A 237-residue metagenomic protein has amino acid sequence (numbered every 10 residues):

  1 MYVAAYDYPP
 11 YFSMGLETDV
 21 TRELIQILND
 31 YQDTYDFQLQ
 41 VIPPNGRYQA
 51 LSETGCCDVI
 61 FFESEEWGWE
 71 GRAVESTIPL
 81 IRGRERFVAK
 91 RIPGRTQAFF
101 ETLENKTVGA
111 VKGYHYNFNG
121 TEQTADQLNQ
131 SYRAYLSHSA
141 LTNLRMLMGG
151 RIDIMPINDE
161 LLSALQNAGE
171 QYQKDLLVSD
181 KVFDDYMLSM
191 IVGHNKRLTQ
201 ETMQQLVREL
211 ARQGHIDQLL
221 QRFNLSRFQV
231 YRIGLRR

Functional and structural regions predicted by a protein language model:
M1-G71, L136, M203, Q218 (+1 more regions): Extracytoplasmic small-molecule ligand-binding "clamshell" domains of the periplasmic binding protein/Venus flytrap
M1-M14, F100-Y116: Short loop->beta-strand "edge-of-pocket" segments that line small-molecule binding or catalytic clefts across diverse
A5-D7, R82-R86, E170-V207, R227-R237: Periplasmic-binding protein-like
Y6-Y8, S64-E66, K90-P93, G113-H115 (+2 more regions): Solvent-exposed coil/turn segments that connect beta secondary-structure elements in extracytoplasmic/periplasmic
D19-Q32, P93-G94, F100-T107, S189-R227: Extended ligand-binding regions for polar small-molecule ligands
L24-Y35, I78, E104-K106, V111-S137 (+3 more regions): Ligand-binding cleft/hinge of the Venus flytrap
D30-Y31, V41, N45-C57, V74-E75 (+2 more regions): Short helices/loops that flank or line small-molecule/ion binding pockets
Q40-E104, H115-Y116, V178-V182: Acidic, polar ligand-binding/catalytic clefts
